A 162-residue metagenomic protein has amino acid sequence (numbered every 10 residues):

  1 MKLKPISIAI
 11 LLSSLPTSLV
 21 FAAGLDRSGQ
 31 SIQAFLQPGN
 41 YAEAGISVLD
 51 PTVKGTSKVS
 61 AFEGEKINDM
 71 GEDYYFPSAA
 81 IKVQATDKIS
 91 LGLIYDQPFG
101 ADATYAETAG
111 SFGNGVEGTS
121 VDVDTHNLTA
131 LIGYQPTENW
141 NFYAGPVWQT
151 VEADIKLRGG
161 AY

Functional and structural regions predicted by a protein language model:
P5-S7, L12-S14, L19-I46, P51-V53: Outer-membrane beta-barrel biogenesis signature
Q37, T86, T137-N139: Outer-membrane beta-barrel channels and translocator barrels
N40-A44, L91-L93, F142-A144: Transmembrane beta-strands of outer-membrane beta-barrel proteins
A44, A79-D87, A130-Y134: Residues on the lipid-exposed face of transmembrane beta-strands in outer-membrane beta-barrel proteins
I46-T52, Y95-F99, W148-E152: Transmembrane beta-strands of outer-membrane beta-barrel pores
D50-Y74: Surface-exposed strand-loop-strand hairpins of Gram-negative outer-membrane beta-barrel proteins
K54-A61, A103-S111, Q149, D154-Y162: Outer-membrane beta-barrel translocator domains and adjoining extracellular loop/strand segments of Gram-negative
D73-P77, D124-L128: Residues that define the transmembrane beta-barrel architecture of outer-membrane proteins
